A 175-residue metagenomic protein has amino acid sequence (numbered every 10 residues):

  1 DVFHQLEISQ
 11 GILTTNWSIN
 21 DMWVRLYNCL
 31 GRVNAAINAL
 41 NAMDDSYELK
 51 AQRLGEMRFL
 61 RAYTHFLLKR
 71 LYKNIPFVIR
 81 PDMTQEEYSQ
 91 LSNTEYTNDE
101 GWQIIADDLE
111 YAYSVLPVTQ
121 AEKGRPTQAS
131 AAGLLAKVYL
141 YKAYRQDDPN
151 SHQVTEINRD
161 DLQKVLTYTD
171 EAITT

Functional and structural regions predicted by a protein language model:
D1, L54, K73-I75, I79 (+4 more regions): An aromatic- and glycine-enriched ligand-binding surface/loop that stacks and positions planar moieties
V2-Y72, S92-Q103, D108-K123: Conserved, well-structured interaction surfaces
R80-M83, A121: Short capping/connector residues at structural and topological boundaries
M83-N93: Substrate-binding clefts and substrate-entry loops adjacent to catalytic sites of polymer-processing enzymes acting on
